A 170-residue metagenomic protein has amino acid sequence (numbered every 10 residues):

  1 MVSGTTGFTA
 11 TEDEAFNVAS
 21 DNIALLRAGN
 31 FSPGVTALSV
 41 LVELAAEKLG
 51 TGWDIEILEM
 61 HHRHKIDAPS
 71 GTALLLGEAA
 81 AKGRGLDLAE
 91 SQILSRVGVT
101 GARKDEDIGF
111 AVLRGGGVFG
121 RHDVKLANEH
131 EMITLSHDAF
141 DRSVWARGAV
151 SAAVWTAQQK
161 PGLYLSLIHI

Functional and structural regions predicted by a protein language model:
G4-T5, A28, M60: Structural motif
T5-L25: Rossmann-fold NAD(P)-binding glycine/threonine-rich loop
T11, P33-T36, V40, D67 (+6 more regions): Conserved active-site and cofactor/substrate-binding residues in soluble primary-metabolism enzymes
P33, A37-L41, A45-V99, K104-E106: Conserved anion/nucleotide-ligand pocket segment
A89-E90, K160-S166: Flexible, glycine/charged-enriched surface loops at secondary-structure junctions
V112-K160: Interdomain hinge/lid region at the active-site interface of Rossmann-like NAD(P)-dependent oxidoreductases
I168-I170: Conserved small/polar residues in nucleotide/adenosyl-binding loops
